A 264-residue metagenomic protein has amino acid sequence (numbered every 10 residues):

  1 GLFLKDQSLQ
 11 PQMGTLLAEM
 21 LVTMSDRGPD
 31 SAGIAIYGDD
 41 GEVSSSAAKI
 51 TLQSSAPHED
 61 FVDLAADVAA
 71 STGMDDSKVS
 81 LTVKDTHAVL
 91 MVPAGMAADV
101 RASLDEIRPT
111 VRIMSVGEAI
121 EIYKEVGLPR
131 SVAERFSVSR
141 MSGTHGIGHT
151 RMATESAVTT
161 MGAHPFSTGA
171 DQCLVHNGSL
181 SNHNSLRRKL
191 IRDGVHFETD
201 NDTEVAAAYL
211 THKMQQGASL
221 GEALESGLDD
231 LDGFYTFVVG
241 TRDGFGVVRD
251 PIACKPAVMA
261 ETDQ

Functional and structural regions predicted by a protein language model:
G1-Q264: Conserved short alpha-helical segments that host acidic/polar catalytic motifs at enzyme active sites
